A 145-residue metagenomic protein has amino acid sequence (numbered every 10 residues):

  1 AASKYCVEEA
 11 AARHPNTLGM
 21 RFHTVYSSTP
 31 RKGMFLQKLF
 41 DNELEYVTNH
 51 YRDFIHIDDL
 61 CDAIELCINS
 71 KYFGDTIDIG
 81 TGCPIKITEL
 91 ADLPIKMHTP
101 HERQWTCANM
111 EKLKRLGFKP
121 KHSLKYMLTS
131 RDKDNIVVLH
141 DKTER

Functional and structural regions predicted by a protein language model:
A2-S3: Active-site helix of classical SDR
C6: Active-site His/Glu-centered metal-binding helix of metallohydrolases
E9-R52, I57: NAD(P)-dependent short-chain dehydrogenase/reductase
Y46-R145: C-terminal substrate-binding subdomain of Rossmann-fold SDR/epimerase-dehydratase oxidoreductases
